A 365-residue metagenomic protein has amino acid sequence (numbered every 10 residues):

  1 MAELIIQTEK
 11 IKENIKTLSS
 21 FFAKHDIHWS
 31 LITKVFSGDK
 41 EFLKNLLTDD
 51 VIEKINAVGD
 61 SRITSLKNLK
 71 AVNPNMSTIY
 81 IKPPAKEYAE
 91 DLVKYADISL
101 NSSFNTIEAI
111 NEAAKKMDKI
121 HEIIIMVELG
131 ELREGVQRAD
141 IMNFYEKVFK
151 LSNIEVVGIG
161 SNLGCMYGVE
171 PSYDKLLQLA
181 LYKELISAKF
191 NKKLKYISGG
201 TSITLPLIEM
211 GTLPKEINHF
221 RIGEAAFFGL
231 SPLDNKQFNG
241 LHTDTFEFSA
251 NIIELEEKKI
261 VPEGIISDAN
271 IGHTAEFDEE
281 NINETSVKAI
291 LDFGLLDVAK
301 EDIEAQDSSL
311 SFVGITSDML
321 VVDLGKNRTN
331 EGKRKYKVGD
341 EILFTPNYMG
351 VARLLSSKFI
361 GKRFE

Functional and structural regions predicted by a protein language model:
M1-I6: Generic N-terminal amphipathic, Lys/Arg-enriched alpha-helix
E9, G168, S231-P232: Short capping/connector residues at structural and topological boundaries
I11, K34, L69, I125 (+5 more regions): Conserved, mostly hydrophobic/aromatic
I11-L18: Alpha-helical packing segments of well-folded alpha/beta enzyme cores
I27-L177, L181, L185, K189-F190: Active-site-proximal beta-alpha core segment in soluble small-molecule metabolic enzymes
L177-E365: Active-site anion/phosphate-binding pocket segments in diverse small-molecule metabolic enzymes
